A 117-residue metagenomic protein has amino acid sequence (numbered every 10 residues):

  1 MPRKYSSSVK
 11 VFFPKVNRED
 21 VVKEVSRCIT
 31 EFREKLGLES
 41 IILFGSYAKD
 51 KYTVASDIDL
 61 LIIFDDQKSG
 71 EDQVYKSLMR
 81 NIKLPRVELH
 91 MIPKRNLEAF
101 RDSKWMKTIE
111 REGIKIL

Functional and structural regions predicted by a protein language model:
M1-G37, K49-V54, D65-L117: Catalytic core of pol beta-like nucleotidyltransferases
S40-I42, I62: Residues embedded in well-ordered beta-strands within globular domains across many folds
F44-S46: Glycine-rich beta-strand-to-loop/alpha-helix junction loops that act as flexible
